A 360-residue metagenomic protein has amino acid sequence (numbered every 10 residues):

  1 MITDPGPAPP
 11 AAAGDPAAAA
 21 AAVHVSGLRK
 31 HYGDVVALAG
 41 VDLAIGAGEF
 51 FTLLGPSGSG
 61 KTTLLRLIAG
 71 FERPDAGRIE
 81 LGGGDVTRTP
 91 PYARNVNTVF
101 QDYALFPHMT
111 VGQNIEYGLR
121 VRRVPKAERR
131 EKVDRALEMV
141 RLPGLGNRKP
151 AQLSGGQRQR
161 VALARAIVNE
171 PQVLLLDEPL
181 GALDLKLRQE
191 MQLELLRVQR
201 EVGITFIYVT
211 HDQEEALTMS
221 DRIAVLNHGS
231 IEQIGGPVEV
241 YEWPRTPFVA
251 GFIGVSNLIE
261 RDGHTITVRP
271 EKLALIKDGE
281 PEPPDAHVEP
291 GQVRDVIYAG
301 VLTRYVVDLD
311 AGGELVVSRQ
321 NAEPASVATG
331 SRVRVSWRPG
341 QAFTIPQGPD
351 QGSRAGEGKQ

Functional and structural regions predicted by a protein language model:
I2-G6, S256, T265-Q360: Non-catalytic connector elements of ABC transporters
H24, A44, E80, R334-S336: ABC ATPase nucleotide-binding domain
F50, T89-R245: ABC ATPase nucleotide-binding domains
L54-P56: The feature captures the beta-strand-to-loop junction immediately N-terminal to the Walker
T62-L65, V161: ABC ATPase nucleotide-binding domain helices that frame the ATP-binding cleft
A69: Helix-to-loop junction immediately C-terminal to a conserved catalytic motif
G77-D85: Conserved ABC transporter NBD signature motif
